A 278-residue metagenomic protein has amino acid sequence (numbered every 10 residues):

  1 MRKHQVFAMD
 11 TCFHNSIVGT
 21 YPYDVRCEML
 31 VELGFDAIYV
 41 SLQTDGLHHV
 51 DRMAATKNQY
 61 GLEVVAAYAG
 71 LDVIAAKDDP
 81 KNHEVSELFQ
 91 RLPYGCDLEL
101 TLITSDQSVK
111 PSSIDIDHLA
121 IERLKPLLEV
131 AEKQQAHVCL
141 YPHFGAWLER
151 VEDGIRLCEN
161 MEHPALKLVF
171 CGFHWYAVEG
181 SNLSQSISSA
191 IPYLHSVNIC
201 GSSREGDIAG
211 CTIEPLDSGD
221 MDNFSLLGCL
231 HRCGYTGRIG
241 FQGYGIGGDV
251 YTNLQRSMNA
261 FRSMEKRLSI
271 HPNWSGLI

Functional and structural regions predicted by a protein language model:
M1-T11, N15-V31, I121-K125, E129 (+3 more regions): Histidine-acidic metal/acid-base catalytic patches
F7-P22, G70-P80, V109-D117, P215: Active-site mouth loops of central-metabolism enzymes
F13, T44-G46, G70-V73, L102-S108 (+4 more regions): Active-site-proximal loop/turn and secondary-structure-junction residues that shape catalytic pockets, frequently
P22-G46, Y94-C96: Catalytic domains of carbohydrate-active enzymes, especially glycoside hydrolases
V31, N58, Q90-P93, E132 (+1 more regions): Non-catalytic positions within long, well-ordered alpha-helices that form the structural scaffold/packing of enzyme
Y39, A66, D97-E99, C139 (+3 more regions): Conserved beta-strand positions in the central sheet of alpha/beta enzyme cores
Y39-Q59: Glycine-rich, proline-tolerant flexible connector loops at the mouths of alpha/beta enzymes
D78-L168, A177, T252: Active-site acidic/histidine proton-transfer and metal-coordination neighborhood in alpha/beta enzyme cores
